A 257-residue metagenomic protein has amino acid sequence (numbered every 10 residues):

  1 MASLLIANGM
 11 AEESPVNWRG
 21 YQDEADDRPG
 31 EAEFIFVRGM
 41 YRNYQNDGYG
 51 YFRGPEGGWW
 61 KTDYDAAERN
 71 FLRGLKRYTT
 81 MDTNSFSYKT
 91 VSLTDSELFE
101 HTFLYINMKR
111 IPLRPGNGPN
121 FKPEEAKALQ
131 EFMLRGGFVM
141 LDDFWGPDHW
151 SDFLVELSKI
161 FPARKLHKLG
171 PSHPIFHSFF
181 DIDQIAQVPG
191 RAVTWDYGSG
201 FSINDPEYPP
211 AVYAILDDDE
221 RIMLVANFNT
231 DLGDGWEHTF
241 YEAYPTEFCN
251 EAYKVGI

Functional and structural regions predicted by a protein language model:
M1-A7: Bacterial N-terminal signal peptides
N8-F103, N107-G116, D231-L232, H238-I257: Aromatic-Pro/Gly-enriched surface loop or interdomain linker that acts as a lid/target-recognition segment
P15-G20, Y44-Y51, G146-Y241, P245-Y253: An acidic, glycine-rich "communication" segment
F36, L98-S151: Short alpha-beta junction capping motif
Y41, L72, K76-T80, E131-G137 (+1 more regions): Sec-exported extracytoplasmic/periplasmic mature domains
E68-L72, Y105, A126, Q130 (+3 more regions): Extracytoplasmic/secreted envelope proteins and their assembly/folding machinery, especially bacterial periplasmic
T79-S92, L141-G146, R164-S172: Surface-exposed patches in mature extracellular/periplasmic domains of secreted proteins
T90, F103, F138, I222-L224: Beta-sheet entry/capping signal
